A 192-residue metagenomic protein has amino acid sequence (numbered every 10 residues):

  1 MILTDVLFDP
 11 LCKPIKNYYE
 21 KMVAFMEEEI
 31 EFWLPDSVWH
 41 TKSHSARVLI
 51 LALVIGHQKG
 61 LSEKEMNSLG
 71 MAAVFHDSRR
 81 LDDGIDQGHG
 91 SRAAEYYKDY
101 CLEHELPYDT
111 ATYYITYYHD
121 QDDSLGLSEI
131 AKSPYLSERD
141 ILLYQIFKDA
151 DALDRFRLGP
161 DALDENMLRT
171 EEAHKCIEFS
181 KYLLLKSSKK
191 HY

Functional and structural regions predicted by a protein language model:
M1-N17, F32-S62, Y100, H104 (+1 more regions): Divalent metal-dependent phosphate-bond-processing catalytic cores, especially two-metal-ion Mg2+/Mn2+ enzymes that act
Y19, V23, L49, G90-K98 (+1 more regions): An amphipathic alpha-helix signature
E20-A24, K42-I50, N67, A72: Short amphipathic alpha-helical segments
A24-W33: Generic N-terminal amphipathic, Lys/Arg-enriched alpha-helix
M26, I115-T116, F147: A generic structural signal for nonpolar/aromatic side chains embedded in well-ordered alpha-helices
K64-G84, H89-A93, T112-D122, D151: His-Asp-centered metal-binding catalytic motifs of divalent-metal-dependent phosphohydrolases/nucleases
A72, H76-R79, Y97-K98, L102 (+1 more regions): Short amphipathic alpha-helical patches
P107-T110: Short helix/loop segments within enzyme catalytic domains that coordinate or immediately flank catalytic cofactors
